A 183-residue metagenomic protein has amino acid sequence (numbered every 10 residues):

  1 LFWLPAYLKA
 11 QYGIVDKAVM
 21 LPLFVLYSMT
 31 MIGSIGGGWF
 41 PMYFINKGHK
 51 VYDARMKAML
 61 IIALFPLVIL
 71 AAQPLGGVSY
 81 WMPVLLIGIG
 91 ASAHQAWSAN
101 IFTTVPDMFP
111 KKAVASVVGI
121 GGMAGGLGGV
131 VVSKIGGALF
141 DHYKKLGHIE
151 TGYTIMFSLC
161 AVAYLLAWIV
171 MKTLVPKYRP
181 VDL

Functional and structural regions predicted by a protein language model:
L1-G37, G90, H94-F102, P106 (+2 more regions): Extracytoplasmic gate region of multi-pass secondary transporters
L8-K9, F40-P41, I45, I135-G147: Interfacial helix-cap and linker-helix signal at transmembrane-aqueous boundaries of multi-pass secondary transporters
V15, Y52-K57, A138-V162: A membrane-interface helix-boundary motif in multi-pass transporters
D16-K17, K111-G121: Loop-to-transmembrane helix entry/capping segments in MFS-fold secondary transporters and related SLC/MFSD carriers
P22-L26, I87, V117, G121 (+1 more regions): Hydrophobic positions within alpha-helical transmembrane segments of Major Facilitator Superfamily-type secondary
I45-K47, V105-V114: Paired intracellular helix-loop junctions of major facilitator superfamily
Y52-I101: C-terminal transmembrane helical hairpin of 12-TM major facilitator-type secondary transporters
L67-L75, S158-L183: Multi-pass alpha-helical transporter architecture, strongest for 12-TM Major Facilitator/SLC carriers used
